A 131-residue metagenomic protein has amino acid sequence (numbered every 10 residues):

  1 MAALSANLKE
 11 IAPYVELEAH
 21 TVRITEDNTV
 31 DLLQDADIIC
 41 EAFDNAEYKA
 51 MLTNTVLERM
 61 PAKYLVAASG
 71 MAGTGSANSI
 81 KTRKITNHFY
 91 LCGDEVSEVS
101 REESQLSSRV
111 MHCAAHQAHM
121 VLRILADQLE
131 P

Functional and structural regions predicted by a protein language model:
M1-P131: Adenine nucleotide-associated cytosolic modules
